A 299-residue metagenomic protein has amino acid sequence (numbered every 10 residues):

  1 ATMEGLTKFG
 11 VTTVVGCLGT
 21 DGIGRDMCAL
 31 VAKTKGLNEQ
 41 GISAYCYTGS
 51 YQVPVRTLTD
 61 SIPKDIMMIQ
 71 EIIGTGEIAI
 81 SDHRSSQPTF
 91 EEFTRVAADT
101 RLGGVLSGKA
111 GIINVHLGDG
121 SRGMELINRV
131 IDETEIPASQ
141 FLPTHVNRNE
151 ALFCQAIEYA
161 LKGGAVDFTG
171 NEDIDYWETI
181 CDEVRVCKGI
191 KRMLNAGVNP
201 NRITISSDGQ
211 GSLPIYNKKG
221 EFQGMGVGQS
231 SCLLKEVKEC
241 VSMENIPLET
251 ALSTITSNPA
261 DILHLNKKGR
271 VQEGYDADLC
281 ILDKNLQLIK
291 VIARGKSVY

Functional and structural regions predicted by a protein language model:
A1-A44, D60-M68, E91-L102: Alpha-helical scaffold segments that flank or form the walls of functional sites
L6, L37, A156-Y159, M193 (+1 more regions): Generic structural signal for hydrophobic
G10, L37, H116, P143 (+7 more regions): Divalent metal-coordination and catalytic microenvironments
I23-V31, V55, S85-A97, R122-E125 (+1 more regions): Active-site-adjacent beta->alpha loops and helix N-cap segments on the catalytic face of soluble alpha/beta enzymes
G49, P54-I112, A165: Active-site gating/metal-coordination segments in enzymes
A98-P214, F222-Q223: Active-site core of metal-dependent hydrolases
N195-Y275, L279-L282: His/Asp/Glu-enriched, well-ordered alpha-helical/loop segment that forms or immediately abuts the divalent-metal
V271-Y299: C-terminal cap of metal-dependent C-N hydrolases
